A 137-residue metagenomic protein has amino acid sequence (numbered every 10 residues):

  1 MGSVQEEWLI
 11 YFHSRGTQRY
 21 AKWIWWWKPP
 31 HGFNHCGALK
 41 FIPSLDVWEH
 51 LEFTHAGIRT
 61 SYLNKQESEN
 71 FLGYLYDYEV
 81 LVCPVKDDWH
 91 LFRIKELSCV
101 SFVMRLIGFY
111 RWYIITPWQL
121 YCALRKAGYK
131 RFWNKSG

Functional and structural regions predicted by a protein language model:
M1-G137: Cysteine-nucleophile amide-bond enzymes
